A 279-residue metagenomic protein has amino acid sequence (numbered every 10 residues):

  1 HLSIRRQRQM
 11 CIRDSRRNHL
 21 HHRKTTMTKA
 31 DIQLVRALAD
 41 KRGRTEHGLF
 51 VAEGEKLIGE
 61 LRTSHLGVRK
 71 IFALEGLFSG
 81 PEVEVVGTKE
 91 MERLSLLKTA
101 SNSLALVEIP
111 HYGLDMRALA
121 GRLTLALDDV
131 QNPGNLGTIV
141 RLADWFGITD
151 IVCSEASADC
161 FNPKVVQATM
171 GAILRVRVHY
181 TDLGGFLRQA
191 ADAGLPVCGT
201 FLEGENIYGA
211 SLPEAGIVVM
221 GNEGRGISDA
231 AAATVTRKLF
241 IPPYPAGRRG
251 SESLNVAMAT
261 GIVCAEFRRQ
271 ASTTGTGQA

Functional and structural regions predicted by a protein language model:
H1-S15: Single conserved hydrophobic/aromatic residue that forms the stacking wall/gate of nucleotide- or nucleobase-binding
H21-E75, S157-A158: Boundary-proximal intrinsically disordered activation/regulatory segments immediately upstream of a helical core
G54, Q131-I139, S251-A259: Amphipathic alpha-helical repeat scaffolds
T63, H111-G204: RNA substrate-binding interface of SAM-dependent RNA methyltransferases
G80-M91, R122, E214-I217, T236-R237: Active-site regions of enzymes building and remodeling cell-envelope glycoconjugates
E84-E108: Glycine/small-residue-rich loop that forms an oxyanion/phosphate-binding "nest" at active or ligand-binding sites
W145, C160-A172, A233-A279: Structured adenosyl-cofactor binding patch, chiefly the S-adenosyl-L-methionine
G199-S251: Active-site/ligand-binding-proximal alpha/beta "capping" segment
